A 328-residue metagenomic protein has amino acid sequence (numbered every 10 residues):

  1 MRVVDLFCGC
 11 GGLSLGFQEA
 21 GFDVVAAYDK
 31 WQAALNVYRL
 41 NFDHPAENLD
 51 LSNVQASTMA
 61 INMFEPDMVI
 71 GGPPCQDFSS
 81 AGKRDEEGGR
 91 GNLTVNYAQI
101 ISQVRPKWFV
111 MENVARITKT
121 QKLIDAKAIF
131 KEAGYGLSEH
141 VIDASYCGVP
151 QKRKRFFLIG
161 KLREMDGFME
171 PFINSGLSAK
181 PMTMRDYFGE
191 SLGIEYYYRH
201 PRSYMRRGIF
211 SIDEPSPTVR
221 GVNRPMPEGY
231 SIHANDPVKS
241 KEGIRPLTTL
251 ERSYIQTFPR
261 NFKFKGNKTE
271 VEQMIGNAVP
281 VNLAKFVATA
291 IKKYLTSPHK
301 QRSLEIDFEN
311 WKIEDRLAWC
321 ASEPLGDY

Functional and structural regions predicted by a protein language model:
M1-V3: Extreme N-terminal starter segment of soluble prokaryotic enzymes
F7-C10: Class I SAM-dependent methyltransferase "Motif I" SAM/SAH-binding loop
G16-D23: A short, Lys/Arg-enriched amphipathic alpha-helix followed by its capping loop at the start of a domain
W31: Conserved SAM/SAH-binding beta-strand->alpha-helix loop
N36-A46: Short, conserved SAM-binding/catalytic segment of Class I S-adenosyl-L-methionine-dependent methyltransferases
V54-P66, P73-T218, V222-R224, D236: Class I S-adenosyl-L-methionine
G193-Y328: C-terminal target-recognition/interaction regions appended to catalytic cores
